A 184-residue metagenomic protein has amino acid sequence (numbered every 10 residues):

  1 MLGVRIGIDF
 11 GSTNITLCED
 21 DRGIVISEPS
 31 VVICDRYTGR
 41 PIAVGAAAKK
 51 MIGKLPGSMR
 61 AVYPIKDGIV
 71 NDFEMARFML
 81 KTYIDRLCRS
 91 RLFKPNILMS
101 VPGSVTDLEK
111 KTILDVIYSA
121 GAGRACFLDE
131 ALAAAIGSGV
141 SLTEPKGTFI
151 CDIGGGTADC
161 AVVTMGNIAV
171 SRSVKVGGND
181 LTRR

Functional and structural regions predicted by a protein language model:
M1-I153, A161-R184: Nucleotide/phosphate-binding catalytic cleft detector across ATP-hydrolyzing and phosphate-transferring enzymes
